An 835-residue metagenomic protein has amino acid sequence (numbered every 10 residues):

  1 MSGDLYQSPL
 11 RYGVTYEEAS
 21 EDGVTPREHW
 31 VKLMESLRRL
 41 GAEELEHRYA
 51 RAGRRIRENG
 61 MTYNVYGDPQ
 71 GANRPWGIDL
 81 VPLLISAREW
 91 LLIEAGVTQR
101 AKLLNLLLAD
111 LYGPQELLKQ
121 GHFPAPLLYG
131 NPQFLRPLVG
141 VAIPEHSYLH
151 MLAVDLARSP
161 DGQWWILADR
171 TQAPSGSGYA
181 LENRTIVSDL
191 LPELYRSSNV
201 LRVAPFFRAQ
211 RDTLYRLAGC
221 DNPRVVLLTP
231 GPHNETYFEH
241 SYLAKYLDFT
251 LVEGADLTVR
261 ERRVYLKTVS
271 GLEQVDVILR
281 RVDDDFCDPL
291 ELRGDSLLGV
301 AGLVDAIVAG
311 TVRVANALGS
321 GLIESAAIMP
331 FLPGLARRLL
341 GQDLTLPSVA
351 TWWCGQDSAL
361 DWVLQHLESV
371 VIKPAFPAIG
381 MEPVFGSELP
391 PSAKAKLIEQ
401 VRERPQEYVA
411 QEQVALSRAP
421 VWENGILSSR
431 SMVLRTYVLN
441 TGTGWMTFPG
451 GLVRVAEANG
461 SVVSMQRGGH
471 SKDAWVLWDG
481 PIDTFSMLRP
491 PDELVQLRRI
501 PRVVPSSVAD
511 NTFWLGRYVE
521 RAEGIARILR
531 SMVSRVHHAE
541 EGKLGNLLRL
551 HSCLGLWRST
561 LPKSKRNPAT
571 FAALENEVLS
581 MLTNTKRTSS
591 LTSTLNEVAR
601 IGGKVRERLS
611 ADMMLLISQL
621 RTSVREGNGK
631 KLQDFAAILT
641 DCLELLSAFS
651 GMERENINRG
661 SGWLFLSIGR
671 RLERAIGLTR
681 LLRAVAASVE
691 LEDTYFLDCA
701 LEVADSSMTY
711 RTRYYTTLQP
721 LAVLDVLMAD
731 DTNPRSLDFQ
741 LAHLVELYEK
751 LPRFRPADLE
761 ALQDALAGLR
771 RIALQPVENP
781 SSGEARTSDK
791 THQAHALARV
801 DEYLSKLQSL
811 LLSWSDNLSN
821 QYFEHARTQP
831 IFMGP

Functional and structural regions predicted by a protein language model:
S2-E28, H150-L152, R158-W165, D169-R313 (+1 more regions): ATP-binding N-terminal substructure of ATP-dependent carboxylate-amine bond-forming enzymes
S2-R88, L92: N-terminal low-complexity, Ser/Thr- and acidic-residue-enriched intrinsically disordered segments
R55-Y148, S159-D161, T171-V225, G231-Y242 (+4 more regions): Alpha-helical transmembrane segments and their helix-helix packing motifs
W90-L111, P124, G130-L135, A244 (+4 more regions): Active-site nucleotide/adenylate-binding loops and adjacent lid/helix of ATP-dependent enzymes
Y129, Q133-W165, V277, W352-E368 (+1 more regions): Phosphate-binding site of ATP-dependent enzymes
G140-P144, L152-L156, D212-L217, R263-L272 (+11 more regions): Generic recognition of flexible, low-complexity loop/linker segments
S147-A153, R158-Q163, D221-N222, Y246-L247 (+13 more regions): Short, well-ordered loop/turn elements at secondary-structure boundaries
V154, D169-R170, P230-G231, R281-V282 (+7 more regions): Fold-independent oxyanion-binding glycine-rich loops and adjacent beta-strand/coil segments at enzyme active sites
